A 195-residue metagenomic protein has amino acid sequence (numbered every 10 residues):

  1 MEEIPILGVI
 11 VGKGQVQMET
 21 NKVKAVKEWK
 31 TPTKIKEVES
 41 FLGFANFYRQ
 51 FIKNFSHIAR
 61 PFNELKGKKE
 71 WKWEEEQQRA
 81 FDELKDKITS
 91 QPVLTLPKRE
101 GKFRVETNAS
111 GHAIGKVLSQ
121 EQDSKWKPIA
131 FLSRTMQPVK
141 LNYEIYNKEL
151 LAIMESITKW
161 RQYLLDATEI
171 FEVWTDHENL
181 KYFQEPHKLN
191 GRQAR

Functional and structural regions predicted by a protein language model:
M1-G101: C-terminal reverse transcriptase regions that engage the nucleic-acid substrate
G8, E19, V26, E39 (+9 more regions): Mobile genetic element proteins and their domesticated derivatives, centered on retroelements and DNA transposons
K22, V117-S119, E185-K188: Short coil/turn segments at secondary-structure boundaries
K102-A109: Two-metal-ion RNase H-like nuclease active-site motif
A109-G111, Q122: A generic beta-sheet turn/junction motif
Q120-K127, V139, K159-E169: Secondary-structure transition/capping motifs at alpha-helix termini and the adjoining loop/turn into the next element
S124-L151, E178-K181, E185-N190: A short, polar/acidic, helix/strand-boundary loop motif
M154-R195: RNase H catalytic domain
